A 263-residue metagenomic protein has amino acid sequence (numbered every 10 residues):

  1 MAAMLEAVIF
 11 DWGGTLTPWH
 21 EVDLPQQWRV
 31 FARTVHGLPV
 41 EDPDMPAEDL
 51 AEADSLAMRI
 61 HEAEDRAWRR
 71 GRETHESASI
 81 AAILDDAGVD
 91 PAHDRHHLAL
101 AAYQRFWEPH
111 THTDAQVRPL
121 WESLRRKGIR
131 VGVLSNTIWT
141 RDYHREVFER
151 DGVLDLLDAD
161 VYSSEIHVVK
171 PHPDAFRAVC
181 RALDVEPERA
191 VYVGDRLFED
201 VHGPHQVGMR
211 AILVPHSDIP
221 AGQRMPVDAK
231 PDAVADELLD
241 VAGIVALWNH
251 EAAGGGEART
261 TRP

Functional and structural regions predicted by a protein language model:
M1-F10, G37, P43-M45, R118 (+2 more regions): Asp-based, Mg2+/Mn2+-dependent phosphohydrolase catalytic module
A2-K127, R141-D142: N-terminal helical cap/lid subdomain that shapes the substrate entry/recognition surface in HAD-like hydrolases
